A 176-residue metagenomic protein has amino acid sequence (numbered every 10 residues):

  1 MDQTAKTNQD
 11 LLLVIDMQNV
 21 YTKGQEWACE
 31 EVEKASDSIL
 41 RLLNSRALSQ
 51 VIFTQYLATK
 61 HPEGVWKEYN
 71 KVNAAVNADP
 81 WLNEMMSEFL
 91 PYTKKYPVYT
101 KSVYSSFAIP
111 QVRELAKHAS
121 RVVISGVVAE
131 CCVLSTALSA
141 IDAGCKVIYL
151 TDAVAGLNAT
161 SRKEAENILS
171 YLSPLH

Functional and structural regions predicted by a protein language model:
M1-L11, R41-N44, A74-H176: Active-site-adjacent betaalpha module
N8, Q25-L57: A short alpha/beta connector and helix-capping loop motif
L11-M17: N-terminal nucleotide-binding beta1-loop-alpha1 segment
Q18-G24: Short acidic, Gly/Ser-rich segments with clustered Asp/Glu that frequently serve as metal-coordination loops in enzyme
N19, A58, A155: Short, glycine/acidic-enriched loop or turn micro-motifs at the edges of active sites
T22, H61, N158: Conserved protein kinase catalytic core
A28-V32, Y69-N70, A140-D142: Glycine-rich, phosphate-binding/catalytic loops in enzymes
L48-N73: Early exported N-terminus immediately downstream of N-terminal targeting peptides
